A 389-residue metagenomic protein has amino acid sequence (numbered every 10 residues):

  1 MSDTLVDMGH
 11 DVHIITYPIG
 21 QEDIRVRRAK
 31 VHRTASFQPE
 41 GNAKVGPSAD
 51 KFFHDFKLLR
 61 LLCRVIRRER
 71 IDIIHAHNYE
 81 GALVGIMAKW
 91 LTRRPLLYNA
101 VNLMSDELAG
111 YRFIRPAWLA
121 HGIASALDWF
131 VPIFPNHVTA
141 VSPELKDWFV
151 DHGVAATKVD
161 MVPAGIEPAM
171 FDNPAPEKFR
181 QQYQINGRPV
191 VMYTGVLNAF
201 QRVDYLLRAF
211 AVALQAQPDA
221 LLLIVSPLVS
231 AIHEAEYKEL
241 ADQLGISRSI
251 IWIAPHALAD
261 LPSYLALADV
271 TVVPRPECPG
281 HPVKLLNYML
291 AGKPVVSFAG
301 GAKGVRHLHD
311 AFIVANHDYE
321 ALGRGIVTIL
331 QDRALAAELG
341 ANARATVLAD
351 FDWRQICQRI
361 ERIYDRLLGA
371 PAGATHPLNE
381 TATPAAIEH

Functional and structural regions predicted by a protein language model:
M1-A29, E69, A213, G369 (+1 more regions): N-terminal subdomain of nucleotide-sugar transferases
P18, E144, G165: Carbohydrate-associated surface elements
R60-R64, L83, M87-L91, M104 (+1 more regions): Membrane-proximal helix-turn-helix segments that form the acceptor-binding/catalytic region of lipid-linked
D172-Q184, G373: A short helix/loop element that forms part of the nucleotide-sugar donor recognition site in Leloir-type
V225-S226, E234-A259: Nucleotide-activated donor-binding/catalytic signature segment of Leloir-type glycosyltransferases, i.e., the conserved
V270-T271, L290-F298: Short hydrophobic beta-strand element within catalytic cores of glycosyltransferases and related nucleotide-activated
L308, F312-Y319, T328-A334: Conserved acidic donor-binding segment of nucleotide-sugar-dependent glycosyltransferases
A321, T328, L335-D350, E361-R362: A short, well-ordered alpha-helix in the C-terminal region of glycosyltransferases
